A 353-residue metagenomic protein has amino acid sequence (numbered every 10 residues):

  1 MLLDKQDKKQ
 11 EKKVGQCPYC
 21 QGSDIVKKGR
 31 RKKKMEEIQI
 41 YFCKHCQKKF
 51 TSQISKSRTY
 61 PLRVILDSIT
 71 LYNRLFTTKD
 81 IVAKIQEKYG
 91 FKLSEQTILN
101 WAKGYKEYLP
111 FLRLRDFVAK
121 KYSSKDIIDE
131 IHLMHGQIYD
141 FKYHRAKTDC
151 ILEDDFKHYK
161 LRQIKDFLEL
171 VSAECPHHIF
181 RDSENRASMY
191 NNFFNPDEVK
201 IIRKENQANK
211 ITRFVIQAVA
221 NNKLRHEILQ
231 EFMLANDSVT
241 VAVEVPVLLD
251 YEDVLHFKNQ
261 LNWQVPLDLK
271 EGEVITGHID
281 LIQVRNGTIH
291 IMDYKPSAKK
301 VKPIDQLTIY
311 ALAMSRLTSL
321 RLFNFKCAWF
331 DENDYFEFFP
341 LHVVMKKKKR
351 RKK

Functional and structural regions predicted by a protein language model:
M1-P18, Q96-K106: A broadly conserved sequence feature marking short terminus-proximal activation segments in nucleic acid-centric
V14, Y19-E36: Short recognition patches in nucleic-acid-associated and regulatory proteins
K33-T70: Basic, short loop/linker segments at the boundary and entry of helix-turn-helix/winged-helix-like folds
R74-Q86: Short, charged amphipathic recognition helices of the HTH superfamily and cognate SANT/SANTA-like modules
Q86-N100: Short, basic interhelical loop/turn and adjoining N-cap of the next helix at nucleic-acid- or acidic-partner-contacting
K106-I127: Short Lys/Arg-enriched helix C-cap and helix-to-coil transition segments that create basic nucleic-acid-contact patches
Y108, R113, P196-H290, R321 (+1 more regions): Catalytic cores of nuclease domains that cleave nucleic-acid phosphodiester backbones
V274-K346: Nucleic-acid nuclease catalytic cores
